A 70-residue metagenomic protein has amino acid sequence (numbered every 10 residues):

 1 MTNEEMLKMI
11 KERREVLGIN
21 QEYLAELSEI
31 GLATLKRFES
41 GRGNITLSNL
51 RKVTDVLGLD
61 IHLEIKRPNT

Functional and structural regions predicted by a protein language model:
M1-E5: A detector for short, charged/polar N-terminal pre-domain segments
K8-Y23: Short basic helix-loop element that most often maps to the first helix and adjoining turn of HTH DNA-binding modules
E15, E26, D55: Alpha-helical residues within the helix-turn-helix
S28, L63-E64: Short amphipathic alpha-helix starts
E29-N44: Recognition helix of helix-turn-helix/homeodomain-like DNA-binding domains that insert into the DNA major groove
S48-L63: DNA major-groove recognition helix of helix-turn-helix/homeodomain DNA-binding modules
P68-T70: Short acidic DE-rich linear segments
